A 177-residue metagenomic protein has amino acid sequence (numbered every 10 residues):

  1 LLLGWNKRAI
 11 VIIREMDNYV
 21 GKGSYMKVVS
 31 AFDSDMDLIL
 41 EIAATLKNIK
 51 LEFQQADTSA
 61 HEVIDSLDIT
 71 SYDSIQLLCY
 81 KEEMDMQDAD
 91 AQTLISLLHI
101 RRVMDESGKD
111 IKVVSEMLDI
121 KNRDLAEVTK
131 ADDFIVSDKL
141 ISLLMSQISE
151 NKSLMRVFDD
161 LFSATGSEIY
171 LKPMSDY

Functional and structural regions predicted by a protein language model:
L1-Y177: Cytosolic regulatory regions of ion transport systems
